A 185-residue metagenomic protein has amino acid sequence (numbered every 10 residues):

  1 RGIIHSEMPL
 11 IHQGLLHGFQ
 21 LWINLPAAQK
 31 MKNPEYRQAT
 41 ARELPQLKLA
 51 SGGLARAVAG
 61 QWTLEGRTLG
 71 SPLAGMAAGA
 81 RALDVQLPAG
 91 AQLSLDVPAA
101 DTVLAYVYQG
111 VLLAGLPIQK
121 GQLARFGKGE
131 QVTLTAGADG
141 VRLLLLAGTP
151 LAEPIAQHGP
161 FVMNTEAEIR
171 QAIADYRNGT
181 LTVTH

Functional and structural regions predicted by a protein language model:
R1-H185: Jelly-roll (double-stranded beta-helix
